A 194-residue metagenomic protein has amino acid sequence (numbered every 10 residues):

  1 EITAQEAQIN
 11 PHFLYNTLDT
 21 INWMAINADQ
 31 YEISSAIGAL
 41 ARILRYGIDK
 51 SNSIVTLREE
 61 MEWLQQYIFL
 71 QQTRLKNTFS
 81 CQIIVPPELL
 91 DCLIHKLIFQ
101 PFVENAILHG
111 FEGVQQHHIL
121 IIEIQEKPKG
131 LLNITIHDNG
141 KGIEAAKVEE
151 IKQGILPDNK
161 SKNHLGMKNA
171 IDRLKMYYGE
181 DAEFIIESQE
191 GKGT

Functional and structural regions predicted by a protein language model:
E1-E190: Two-component histidine phosphotransfer core
G193-T194: Short C-terminal beta-strand
